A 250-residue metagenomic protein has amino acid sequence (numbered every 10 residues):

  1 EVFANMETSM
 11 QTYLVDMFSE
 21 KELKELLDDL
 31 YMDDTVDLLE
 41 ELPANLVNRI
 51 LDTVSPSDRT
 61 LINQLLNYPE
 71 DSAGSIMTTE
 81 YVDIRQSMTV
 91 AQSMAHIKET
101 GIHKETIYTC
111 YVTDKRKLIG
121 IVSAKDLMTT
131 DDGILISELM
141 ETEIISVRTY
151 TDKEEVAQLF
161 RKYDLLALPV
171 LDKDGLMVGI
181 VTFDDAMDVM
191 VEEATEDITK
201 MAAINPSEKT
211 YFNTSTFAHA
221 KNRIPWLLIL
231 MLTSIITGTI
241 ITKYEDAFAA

Functional and structural regions predicted by a protein language model:
E1-N205: Hydrophobic packing positions in regular secondary-structure scaffolds
E196-A250: Alpha-helical transmembrane segments and their membrane-interface boundaries that form or gate the permeation pathway
